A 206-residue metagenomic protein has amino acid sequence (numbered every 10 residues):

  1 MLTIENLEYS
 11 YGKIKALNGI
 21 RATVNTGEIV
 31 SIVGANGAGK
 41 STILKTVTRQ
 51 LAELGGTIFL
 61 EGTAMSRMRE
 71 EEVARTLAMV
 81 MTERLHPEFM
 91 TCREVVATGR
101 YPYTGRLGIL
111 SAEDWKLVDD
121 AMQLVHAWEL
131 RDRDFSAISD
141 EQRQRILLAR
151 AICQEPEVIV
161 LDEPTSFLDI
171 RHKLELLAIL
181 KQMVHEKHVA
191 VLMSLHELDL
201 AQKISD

Functional and structural regions predicted by a protein language model:
V33-A35: The feature captures the beta-strand-to-loop junction immediately N-terminal to the Walker
T48: Helix-to-loop junction immediately C-terminal to a conserved catalytic motif
G56-A64, V73: Conserved ABC transporter NBD signature motif
A97, A112-L130: Conserved ABC ATPase "signature" region
I109, D134-I138: Conserved ABC ATPase signature
I159-D162: Catalytic Walker B motif of ABC-type/P-loop ATPase nucleotide-binding domains
L195-H196: H-loop/switch region of ABC-family ATPase nucleotide-binding domains
